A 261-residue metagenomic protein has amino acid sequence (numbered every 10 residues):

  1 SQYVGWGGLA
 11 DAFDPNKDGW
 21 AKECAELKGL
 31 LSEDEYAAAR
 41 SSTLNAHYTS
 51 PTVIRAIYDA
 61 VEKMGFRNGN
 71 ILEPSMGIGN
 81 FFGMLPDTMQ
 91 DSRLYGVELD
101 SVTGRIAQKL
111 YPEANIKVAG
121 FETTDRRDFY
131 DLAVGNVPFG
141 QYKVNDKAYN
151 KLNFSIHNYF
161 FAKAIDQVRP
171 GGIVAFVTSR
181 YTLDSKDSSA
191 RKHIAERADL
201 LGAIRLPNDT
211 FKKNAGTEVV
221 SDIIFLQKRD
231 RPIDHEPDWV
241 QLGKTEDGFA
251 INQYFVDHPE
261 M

Functional and structural regions predicted by a protein language model:
S1-L110, A114: Class I S-adenosyl-L-methionine
H47-T52, K151-N158: Conserved phosphate-coordination/catalytic loops
I54-D87, L94-G96, A107, A119-A148 (+2 more regions): Conserved proline-anchored active-site loop of SAM-dependent methyltransferases that bridges a beta-strand
I57, V97-S101, N153-K212, V219-F225: Conserved Class I SAM-dependent methyltransferase catalytic core
D91, Y111-A114, Y130, A198 (+1 more regions): Short, well-ordered alpha-helix to beta-strand connector turns
K117-G120, I204-R205: Short loop/edge segments at beta-strand edges and connector loops that shape dinucleotide/nucleotide cofactor-binding
G140-V144, D184-K186, K212-A215, P232-E236: Switch/connector loops and helix/strand junctions flanking conserved nucleotide-binding motifs in nucleotide-processing
K213-M261: Flexible, glycine-/basic-rich loop-and-beta segments that form/coincide with the SAM-dependent methyltransferase
